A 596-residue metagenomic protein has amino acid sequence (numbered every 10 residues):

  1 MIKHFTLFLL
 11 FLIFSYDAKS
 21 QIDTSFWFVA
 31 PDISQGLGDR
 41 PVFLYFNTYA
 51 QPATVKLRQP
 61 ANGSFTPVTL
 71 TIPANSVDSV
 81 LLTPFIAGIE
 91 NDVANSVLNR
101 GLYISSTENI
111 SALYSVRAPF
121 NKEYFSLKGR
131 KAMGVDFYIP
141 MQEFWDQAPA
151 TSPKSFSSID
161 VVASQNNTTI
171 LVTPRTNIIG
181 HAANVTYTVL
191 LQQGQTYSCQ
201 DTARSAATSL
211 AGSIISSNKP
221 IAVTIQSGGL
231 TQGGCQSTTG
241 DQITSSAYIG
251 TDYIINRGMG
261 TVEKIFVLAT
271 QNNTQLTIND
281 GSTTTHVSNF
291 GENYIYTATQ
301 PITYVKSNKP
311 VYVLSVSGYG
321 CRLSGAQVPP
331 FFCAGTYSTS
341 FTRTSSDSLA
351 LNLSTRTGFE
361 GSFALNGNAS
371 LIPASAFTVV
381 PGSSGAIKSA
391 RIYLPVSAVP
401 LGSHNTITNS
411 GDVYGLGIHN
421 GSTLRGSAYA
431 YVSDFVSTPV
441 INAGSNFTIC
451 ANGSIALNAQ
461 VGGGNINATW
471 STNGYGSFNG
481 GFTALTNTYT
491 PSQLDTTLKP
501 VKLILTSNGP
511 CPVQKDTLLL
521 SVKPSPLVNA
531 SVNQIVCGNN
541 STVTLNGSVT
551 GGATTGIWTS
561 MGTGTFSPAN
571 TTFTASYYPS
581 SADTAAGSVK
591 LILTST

Functional and structural regions predicted by a protein language model:
Q21-P439: Extracellular lectin-like interaction modules
I33-L37, G258-M259, F447-G453, Q534-S541: Short, solvent-exposed loop/linker segments at the N-terminal edge of repeated beta-sheet extracellular domains
F65-T69, L371-V380, S471-A484, I557-T574 (+1 more regions): Low-complexity "stalk/linker" and mucin-like segments enriched in Ser/Thr/Pro/Ala/Gly
T438-S445, S525-N533: Proline-enriched interdomain boundary motifs that mark the N-terminal boundary and often initiate the first structured
G453-G462, N540-G551: A short beta-strand segment in extracellular, disulfide-stabilized domains
G481-P500, T571-S588: Solvent-exposed segments in extracellular or luminal domains encompassing
G509-K515, T596: Short, exposed coil/turn segments at beta-strand boundaries within extracellular/luminal domains
L520-P524: Interdomain boundary/hinge segments at the C-termini of tandem beta-sandwich modules
